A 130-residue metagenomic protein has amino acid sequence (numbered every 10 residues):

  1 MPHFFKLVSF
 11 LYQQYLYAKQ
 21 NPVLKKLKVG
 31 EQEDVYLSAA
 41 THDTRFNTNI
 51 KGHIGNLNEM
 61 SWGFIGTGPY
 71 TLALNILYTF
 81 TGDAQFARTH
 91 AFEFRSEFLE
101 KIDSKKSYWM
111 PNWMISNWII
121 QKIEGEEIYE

Functional and structural regions predicted by a protein language model:
L7-T48: Glycine-rich short-loop/terminal segments
L7-V8, S38-K51, K106-S116, Q121: General structural signal for secondary-structure boundaries
E31-A91: Amphipathic alpha-helical packing elements
N75, T79, E97, K101 (+1 more regions): Residues that form generic nucleotide/phosphate-binding pockets
R88-W118: Short, compact, well-ordered microdomains
Y129-E130: Intrinsically disordered, low-complexity, mixed-charge
